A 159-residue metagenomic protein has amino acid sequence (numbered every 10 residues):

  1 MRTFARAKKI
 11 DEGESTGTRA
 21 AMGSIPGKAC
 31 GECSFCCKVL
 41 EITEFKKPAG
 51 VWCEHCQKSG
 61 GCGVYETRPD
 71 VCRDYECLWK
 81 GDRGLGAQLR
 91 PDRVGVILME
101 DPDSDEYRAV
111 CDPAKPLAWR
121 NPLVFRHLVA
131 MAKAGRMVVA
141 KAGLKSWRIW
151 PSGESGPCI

Functional and structural regions predicted by a protein language model:
R2-I159: Short loop/turn segments that flank or connect secondary-structure elements
